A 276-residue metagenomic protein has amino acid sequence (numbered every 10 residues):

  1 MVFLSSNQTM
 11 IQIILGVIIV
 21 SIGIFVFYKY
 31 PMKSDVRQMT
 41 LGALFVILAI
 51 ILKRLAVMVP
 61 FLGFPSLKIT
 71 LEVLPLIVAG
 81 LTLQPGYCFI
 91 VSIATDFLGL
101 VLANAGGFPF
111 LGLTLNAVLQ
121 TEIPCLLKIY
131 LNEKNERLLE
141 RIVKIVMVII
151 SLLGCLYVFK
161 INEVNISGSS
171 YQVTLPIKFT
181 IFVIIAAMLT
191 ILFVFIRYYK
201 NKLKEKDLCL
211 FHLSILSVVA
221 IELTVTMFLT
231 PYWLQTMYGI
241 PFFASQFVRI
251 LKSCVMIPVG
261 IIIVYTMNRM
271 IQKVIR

Functional and structural regions predicted by a protein language model:
M1-R276: Loop-helix junctions at membrane interfaces
